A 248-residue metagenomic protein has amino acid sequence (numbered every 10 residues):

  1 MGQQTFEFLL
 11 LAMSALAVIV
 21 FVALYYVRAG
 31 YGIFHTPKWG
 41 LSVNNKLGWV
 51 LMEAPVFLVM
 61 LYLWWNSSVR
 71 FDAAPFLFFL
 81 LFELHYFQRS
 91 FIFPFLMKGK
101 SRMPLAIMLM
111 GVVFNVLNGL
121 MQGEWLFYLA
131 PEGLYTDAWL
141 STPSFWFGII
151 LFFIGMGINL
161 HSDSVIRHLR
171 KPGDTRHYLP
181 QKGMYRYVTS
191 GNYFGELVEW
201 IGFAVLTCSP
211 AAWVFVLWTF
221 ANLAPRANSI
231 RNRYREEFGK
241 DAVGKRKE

Functional and structural regions predicted by a protein language model:
M1-F87, I92-L109: Membrane-helix and juxtamembrane interface regions of eukaryotic multi-pass membrane proteins
G2-A23, M60-F71, F114, T136-E248: Hydrophobic transmembrane alpha-helices
A23-H35, F87-F91, K100, W125-P131 (+3 more regions): Juxtamembrane interfacial secondary-structure elements that flank transmembrane helices in multi-pass membrane proteins
F57, K100, Q122, N159 (+1 more regions): Short, solvent-exposed loop/turn segments at secondary-structure junctions
Y62-N66, L117-A130: Juxtamembrane "helix exit" motif at the C-terminal ends of alpha-helical transmembrane segments in multi-pass membrane
F93, A106-W125: Active-site pocket-lining segments that scaffold enzyme catalytic pockets across diverse folds
